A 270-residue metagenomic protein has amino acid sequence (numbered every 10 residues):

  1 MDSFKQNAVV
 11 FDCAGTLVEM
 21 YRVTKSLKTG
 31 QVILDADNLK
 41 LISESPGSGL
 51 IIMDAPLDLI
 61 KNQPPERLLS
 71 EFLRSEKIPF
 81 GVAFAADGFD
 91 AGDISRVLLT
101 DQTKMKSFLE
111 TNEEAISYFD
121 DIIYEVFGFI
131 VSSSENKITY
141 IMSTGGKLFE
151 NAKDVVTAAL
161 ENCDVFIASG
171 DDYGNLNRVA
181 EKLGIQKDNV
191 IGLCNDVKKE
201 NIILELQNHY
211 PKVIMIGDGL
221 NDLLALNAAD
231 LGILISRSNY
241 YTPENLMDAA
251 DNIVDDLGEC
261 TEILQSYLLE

Functional and structural regions predicted by a protein language model:
D2-K182, N189: Alpha-helical substrate-recognition element adjacent to the catalytic core
F149, D196-E200, G219: Structural motif corresponding to alpha-helix initiation and N-cap regions
T157, V179, E205, L224-A225 (+1 more regions): Hydrophobic/aromatic ligand-binding patch that stacks against planar heteroaromatic rings of cofactors or nucleotides
V165-Y173, Y210-N252: Acidic, Mg2+-coordinating phosphoryl-transfer loop and its flanking beta/alpha structural elements, shared across
I185-C194, G232-R237: Short hydrophobic/aromatic-enriched beta-strand-loop microsegments
D188-N195, D251-E259: Short acidic-hydrophobic, aromatic-tinged amphipathic segments that line or gate anion-handling sites
G192-K212: Donor nucleotide-activated moiety binding/catalytic core segment of transferases that use nucleotide-activated donors
K198-L204, T242-D251, I263-S266: Short, charged, surface-exposed secondary-structure boundary motifs
